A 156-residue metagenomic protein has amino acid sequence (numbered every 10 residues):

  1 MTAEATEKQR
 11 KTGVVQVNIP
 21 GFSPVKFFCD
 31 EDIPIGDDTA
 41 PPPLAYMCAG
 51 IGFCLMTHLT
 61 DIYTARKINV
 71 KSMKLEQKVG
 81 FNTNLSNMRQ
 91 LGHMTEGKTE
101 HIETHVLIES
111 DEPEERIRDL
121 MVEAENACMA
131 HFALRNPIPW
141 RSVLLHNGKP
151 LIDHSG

Functional and structural regions predicted by a protein language model:
M1-C48, D61-G156: Extended beta-strand/beta-hairpin segments
H58: Conserved phosphate/anionic-ligand binding catalytic regions in large, soluble enzymes, centered on
